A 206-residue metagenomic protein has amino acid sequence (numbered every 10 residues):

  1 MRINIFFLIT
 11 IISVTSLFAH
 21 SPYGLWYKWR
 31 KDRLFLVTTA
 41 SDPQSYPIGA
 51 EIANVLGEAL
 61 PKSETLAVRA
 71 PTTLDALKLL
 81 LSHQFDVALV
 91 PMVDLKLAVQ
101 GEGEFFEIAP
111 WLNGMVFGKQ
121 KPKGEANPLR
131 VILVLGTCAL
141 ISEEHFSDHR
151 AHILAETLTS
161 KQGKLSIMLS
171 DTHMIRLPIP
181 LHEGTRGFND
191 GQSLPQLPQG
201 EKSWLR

Functional and structural regions predicted by a protein language model:
H20-L36, F188-G191, Q196-G200: Immediate post-signal peptide segment of exported/extracytoplasmic ligand-binding proteins
R30-S45, E64-V68: Short, well-ordered beta-strand elements
T38, M115-R150, M174: A bilobed periplasmic-binding-protein/Venus flytrap-type ligand-binding module shared by bacterial periplasmic
S45-P61: Short, polar/charged alpha-helical segment
A50, T73-A88: Short helices/loops that flank or line small-molecule/ion binding pockets
P61-K78: Short helix-initiation/N-cap motifs at beta->coil->alpha
L81, D86-E107, G187-F188: A ligand-binding cleft/hinge motif common to bilobed small-molecule-binding domains
T159-R206: An extracytoplasmic/periplasmic, membrane-proximal ligand-sensing/linker region
